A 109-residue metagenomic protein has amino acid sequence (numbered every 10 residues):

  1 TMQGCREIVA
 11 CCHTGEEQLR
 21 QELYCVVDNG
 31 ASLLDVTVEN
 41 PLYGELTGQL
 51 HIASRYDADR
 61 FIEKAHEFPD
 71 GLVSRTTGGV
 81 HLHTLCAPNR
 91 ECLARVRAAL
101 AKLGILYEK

Functional and structural regions predicted by a protein language model:
T1: Minor-groove-contacting beta-hairpin "wing" of winged helix-turn-helix DNA-binding domains
G4-K109: Mid-protein regulatory/catalytic core that forms ligand/cofactor-binding pockets and protein-protein interaction
